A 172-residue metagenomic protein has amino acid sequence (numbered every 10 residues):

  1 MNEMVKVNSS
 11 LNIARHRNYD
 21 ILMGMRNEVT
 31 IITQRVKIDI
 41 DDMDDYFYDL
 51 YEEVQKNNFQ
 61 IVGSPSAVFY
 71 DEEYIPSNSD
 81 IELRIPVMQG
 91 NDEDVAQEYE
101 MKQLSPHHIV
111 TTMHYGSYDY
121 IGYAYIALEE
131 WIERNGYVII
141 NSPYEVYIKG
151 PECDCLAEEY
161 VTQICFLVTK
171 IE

Functional and structural regions predicted by a protein language model:
M1-E172: A solvent-exposed interaction/effector surface
